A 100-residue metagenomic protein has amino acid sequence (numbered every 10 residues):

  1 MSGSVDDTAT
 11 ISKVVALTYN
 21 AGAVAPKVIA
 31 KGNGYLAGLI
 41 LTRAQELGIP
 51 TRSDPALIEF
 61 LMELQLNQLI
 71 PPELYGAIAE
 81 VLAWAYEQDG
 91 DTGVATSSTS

Functional and structural regions predicted by a protein language model:
M1-S100: Divalent-cation
